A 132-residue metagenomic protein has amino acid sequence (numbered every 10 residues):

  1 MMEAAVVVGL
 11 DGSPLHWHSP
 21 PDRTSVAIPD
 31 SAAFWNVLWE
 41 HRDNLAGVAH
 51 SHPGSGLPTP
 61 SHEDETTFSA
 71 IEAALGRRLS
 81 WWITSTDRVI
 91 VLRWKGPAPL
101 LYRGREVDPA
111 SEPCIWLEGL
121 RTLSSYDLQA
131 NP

Functional and structural regions predicted by a protein language model:
M1-L45, P53-P132: Conserved beta-strand-loop surface patch within small alpha/beta domains used for substrate/adaptor or ligand engagement
